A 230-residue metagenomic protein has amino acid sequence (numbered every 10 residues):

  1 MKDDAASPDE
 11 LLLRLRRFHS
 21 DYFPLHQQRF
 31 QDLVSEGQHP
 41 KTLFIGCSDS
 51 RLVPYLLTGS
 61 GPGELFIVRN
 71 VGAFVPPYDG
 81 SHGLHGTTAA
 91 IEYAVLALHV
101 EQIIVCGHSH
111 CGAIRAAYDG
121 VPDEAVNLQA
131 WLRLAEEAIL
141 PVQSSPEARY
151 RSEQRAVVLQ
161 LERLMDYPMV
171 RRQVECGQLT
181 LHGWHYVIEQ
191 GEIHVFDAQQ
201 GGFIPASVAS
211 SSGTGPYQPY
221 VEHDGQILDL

Functional and structural regions predicted by a protein language model:
M1-P40, A73-E101, G112-L230: Divalent-metal-activated hydrolytic enzyme cores
Q38-Y55: Conserved H-X4-D acyltransferase segment
I45-C47, R69, C106-H108, H182-V187: Short beta-strand segments
S48-R51, S109-A113: Gly/Ser/Thr-rich loops at beta-strand to alpha-helix junctions that form or flank small-molecule/cofactor-binding
S50-F74: Catalytic core of membrane glycerolipid acyltransferases/transacylases, capturing the structured, soluble-facing
